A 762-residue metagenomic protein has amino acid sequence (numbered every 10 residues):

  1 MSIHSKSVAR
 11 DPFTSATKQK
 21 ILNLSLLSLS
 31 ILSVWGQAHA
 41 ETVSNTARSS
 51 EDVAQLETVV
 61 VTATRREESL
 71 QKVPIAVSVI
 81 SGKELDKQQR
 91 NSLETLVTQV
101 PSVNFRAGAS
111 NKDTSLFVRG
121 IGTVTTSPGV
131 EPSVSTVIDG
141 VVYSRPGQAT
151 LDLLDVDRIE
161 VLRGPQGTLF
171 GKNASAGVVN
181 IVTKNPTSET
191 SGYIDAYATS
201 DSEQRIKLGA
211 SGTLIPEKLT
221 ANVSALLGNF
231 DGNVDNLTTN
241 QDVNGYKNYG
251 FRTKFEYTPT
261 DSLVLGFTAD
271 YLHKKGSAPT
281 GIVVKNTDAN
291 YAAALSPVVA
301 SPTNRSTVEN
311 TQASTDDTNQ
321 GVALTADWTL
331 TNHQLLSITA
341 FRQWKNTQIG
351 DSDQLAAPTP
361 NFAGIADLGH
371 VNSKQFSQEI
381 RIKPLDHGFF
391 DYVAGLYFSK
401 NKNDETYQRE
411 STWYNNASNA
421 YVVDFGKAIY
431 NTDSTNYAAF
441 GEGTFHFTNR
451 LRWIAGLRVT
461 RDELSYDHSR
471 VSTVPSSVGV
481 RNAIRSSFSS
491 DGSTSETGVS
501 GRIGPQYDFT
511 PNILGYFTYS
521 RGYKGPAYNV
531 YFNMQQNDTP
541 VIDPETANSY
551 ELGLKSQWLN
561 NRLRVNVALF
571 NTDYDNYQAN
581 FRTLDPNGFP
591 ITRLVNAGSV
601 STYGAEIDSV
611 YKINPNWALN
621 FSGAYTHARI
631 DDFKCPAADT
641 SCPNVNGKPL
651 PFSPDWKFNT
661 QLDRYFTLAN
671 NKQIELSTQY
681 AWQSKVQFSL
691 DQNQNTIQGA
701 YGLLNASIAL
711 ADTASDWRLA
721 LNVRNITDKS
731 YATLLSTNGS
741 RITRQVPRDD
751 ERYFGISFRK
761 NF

Functional and structural regions predicted by a protein language model:
M1-V100, D261-S262, V322, W328 (+1 more regions): N-terminal Sec signal peptide and the immediately downstream disordered periplasmic leader that contains the TonB box
S2, K6, S25, V59 (+5 more regions): Conserved C-terminal beta-signal and adjacent last beta-strands/turns of outer-membrane beta-barrel proteins
D52-E189, L552: Acidic, small-polar-rich N-terminal luminal/periplasmic segments of exported/outer-membrane proteins
T114, E131-S133, R145, L154-R163 (+7 more regions): Outer-membrane beta-barrel translocator/receptor signature
N180, T187-E189, D195-Y197, G209-T311 (+5 more regions): Periplasmic-side early beta-strands and strand-to-turn transitions of outer-membrane beta-barrels
E256-T260, I382-L385, Y397-S399, Y430-T572: Structural signature of Gram-negative outer-membrane beta-barrels, strongest in the C-terminal barrel of TonB-dependent
A323-S352, D508-K524, V541-Y603, S609-K612 (+2 more regions): Membrane-embedded beta-barrel scaffold of Gram-negative outer-membrane proteins
D391-V393, H446-N449, N571-D573, V595-L690 (+1 more regions): Gram-negative outer-membrane beta-barrel transporters
